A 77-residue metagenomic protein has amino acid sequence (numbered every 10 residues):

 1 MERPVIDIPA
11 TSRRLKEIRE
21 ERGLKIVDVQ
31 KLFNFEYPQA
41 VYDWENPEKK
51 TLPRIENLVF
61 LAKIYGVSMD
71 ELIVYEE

Functional and structural regions predicted by a protein language model:
M1-G23: A short, Lys/Arg-rich alpha-helix, primarily the initiator
L15, I26, L58, M69: Helix-turn-helix DNA-binding elements, focusing on the entry/boundary residues of the two helices that contact DNA
L15, V29-Q30, V41-E45, L72: Conserved hydrophobic/aromatic packing and binding residues within compact polymer-binding modules
R19, Q30, A62: The alpha-helix within a helix-turn-helix
E20, N34, N46-P47, E77: Residue-level detection of the helix-turn-helix DNA-binding "recognition helix"
F35-T51: Recognition helix of helix-turn-helix/homeodomain-like DNA-binding domains that insert into the DNA major groove
E48-K63: Short, basic-rich loop-to-helix N-cap that marks the start of a DNA-contacting helix
G66-E77: Short C-terminal boundary/hinge segments that cap the last helix of small helical domains
